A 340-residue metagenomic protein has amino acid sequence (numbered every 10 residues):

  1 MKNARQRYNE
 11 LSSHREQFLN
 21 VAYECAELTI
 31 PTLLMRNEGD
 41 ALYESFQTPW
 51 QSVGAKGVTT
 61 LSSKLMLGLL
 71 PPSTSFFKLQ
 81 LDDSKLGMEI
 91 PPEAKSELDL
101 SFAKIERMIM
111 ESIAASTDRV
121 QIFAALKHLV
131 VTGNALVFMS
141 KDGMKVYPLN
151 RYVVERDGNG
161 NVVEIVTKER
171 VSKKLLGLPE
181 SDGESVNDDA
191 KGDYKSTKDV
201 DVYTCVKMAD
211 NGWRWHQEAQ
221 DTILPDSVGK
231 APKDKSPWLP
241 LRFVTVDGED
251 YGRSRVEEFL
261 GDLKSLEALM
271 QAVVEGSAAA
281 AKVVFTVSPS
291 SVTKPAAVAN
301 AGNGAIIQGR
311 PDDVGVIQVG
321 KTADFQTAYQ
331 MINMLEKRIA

Functional and structural regions predicted by a protein language model:
M1-E44, C205-R255: N-terminal start-of-domain structural block
M1-S181: Extended, helix-rich architectural segments
R7-Q17, T48-S63, P71-K78, G87-M88 (+6 more regions): Short charge-dense sequence patches
A103, R107-D118, K127-V131, A135 (+6 more regions): A broad, structural surface signal
R119-V130, G143-K145, S196, C205 (+4 more regions): Short linear motifs in intrinsically disordered
V131-G133, D199, A209-D210, A280 (+1 more regions): Short, well-ordered loop/turn elements at secondary-structure boundaries
S140-E249: Active-site and NAD+-binding cores of ADP-ribose-processing enzymes
Q217, T222-A340: Extended, charged amphipathic alpha-helical segments
